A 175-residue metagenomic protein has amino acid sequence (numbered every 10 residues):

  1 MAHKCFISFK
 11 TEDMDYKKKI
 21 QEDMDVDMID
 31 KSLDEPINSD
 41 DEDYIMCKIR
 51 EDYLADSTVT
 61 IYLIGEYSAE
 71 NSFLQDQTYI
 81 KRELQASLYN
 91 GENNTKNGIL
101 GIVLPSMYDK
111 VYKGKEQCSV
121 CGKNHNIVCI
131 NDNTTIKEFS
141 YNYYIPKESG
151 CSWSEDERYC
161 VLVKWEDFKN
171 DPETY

Functional and structural regions predicted by a protein language model:
M1-V59, R158-Y175: Conserved N-terminal substructure of TIR/SEFIR domains
E12-D15, P36, E66-N71, M107-D109: Short acidic, S/G/P-rich loop/turn micro-motifs used as interaction or catalytic elements
K17-K19, S72-D76, K110-G114: A short acidic (Asp/Glu
V26-M28, L88-N97: Structural alpha-beta junctions
K31, T58-Y67, V103-P105: Short loop/turn segments at strand-loop or loop-helix junctions that form parts of catalytic or ligand-binding pockets
Y67, N94-K110: Short beta-alpha junction loops
S68-N90: Conserved TIR/SEFIR loop-to-helix hotspot centered on a Trp-containing motif with a nearby acidic residue
Y108-Y175: C-terminal interaction surface of TIR/SEFIR-family domains
